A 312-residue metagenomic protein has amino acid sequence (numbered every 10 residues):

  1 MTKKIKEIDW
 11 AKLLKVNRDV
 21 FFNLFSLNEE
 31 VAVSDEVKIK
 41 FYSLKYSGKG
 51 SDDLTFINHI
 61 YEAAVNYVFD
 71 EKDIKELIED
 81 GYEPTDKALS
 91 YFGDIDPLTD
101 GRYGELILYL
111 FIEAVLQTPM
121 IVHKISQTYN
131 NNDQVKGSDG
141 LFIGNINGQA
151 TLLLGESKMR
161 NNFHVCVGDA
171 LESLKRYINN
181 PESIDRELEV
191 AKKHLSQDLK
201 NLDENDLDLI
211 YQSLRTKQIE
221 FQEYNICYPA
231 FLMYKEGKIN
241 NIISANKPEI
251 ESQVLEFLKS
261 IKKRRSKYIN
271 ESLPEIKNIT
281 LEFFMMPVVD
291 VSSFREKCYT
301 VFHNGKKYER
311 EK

Functional and structural regions predicted by a protein language model:
T2-E83: A structured, charge-rich N-terminal accessory region that forms the first stable segment of a protein and links
A88-Y109: A short, highly charged nucleic-acid-interacting micro-segment common to nuclease and nuclease-linked defense proteins
I112, D139-F142, L152-M159: Conserved catalytic cores of phosphodiester-cleaving nucleases, focusing on short active-site segments
L116-N132: A short acidic/basic microdomain associated with nuclease active sites
D133-G137: A short, glycine/Asx- and small/polar-enriched loop/turn that sits immediately N-terminal to a beta-strand
I146-A150: Short, solvent-exposed loop/turn segments that connect beta-strands within catalytic domains and beta-strand-rich
G168-L255: Acidic, metal/cofactor-coordinating or nucleic-acid-engaging core segments within structured domains
S244-K312: Extended, charged low-complexity segments that frequently continue into or abut oligomerization scaffolds
